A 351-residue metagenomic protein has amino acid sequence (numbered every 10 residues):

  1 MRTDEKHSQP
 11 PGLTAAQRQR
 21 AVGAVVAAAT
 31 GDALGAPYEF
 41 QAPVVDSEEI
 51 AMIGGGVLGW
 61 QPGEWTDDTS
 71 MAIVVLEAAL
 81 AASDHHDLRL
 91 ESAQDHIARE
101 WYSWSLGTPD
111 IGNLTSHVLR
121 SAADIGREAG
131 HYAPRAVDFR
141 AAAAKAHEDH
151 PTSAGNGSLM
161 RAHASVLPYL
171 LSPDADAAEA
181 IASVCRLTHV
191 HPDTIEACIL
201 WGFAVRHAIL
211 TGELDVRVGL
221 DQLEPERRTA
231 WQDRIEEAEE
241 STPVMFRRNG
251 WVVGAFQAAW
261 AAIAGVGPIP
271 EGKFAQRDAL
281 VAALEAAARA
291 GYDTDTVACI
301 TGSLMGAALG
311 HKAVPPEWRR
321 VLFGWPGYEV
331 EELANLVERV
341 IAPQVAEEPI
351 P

Functional and structural regions predicted by a protein language model:
M1-P351: Structured, active/binding-site neighborhoods that engage oxygen-rich ligands
